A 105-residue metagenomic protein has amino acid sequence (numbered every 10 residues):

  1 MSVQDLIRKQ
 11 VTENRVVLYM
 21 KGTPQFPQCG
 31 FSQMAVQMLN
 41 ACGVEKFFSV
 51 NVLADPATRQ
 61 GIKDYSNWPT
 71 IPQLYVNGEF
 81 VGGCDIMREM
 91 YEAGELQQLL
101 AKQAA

Functional and structural regions predicted by a protein language model:
M1-R8: Flexible, polar/low-complexity N-terminal or interdomain linker segments that lie immediately upstream of folded
D5, R59-D64: TIR-domain catalytic/interaction hotspot
R8-K46: Local sequence-structure signature of Cys/Sec-based thiol-disulfide redox active-site neighborhoods
V44-R59: Thiol-based oxidoreductase modules, predominantly thioredoxin-like and allied folds used for disulfide exchange
D64-T70: Thiol/disulfide oxidoreductase modules built on the thioredoxin-like
V76-A104: Non-catalytic, surface beta->alpha helical segment in thiol-disulfide oxidoreductase systems
